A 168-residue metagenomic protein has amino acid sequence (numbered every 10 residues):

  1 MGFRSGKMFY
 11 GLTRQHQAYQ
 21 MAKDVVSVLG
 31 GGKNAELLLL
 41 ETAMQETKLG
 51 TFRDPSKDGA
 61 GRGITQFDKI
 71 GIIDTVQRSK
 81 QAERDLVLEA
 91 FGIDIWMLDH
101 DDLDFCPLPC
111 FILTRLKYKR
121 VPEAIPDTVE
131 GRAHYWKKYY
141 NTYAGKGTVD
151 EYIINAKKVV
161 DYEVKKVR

Functional and structural regions predicted by a protein language model:
G2-D24, M44-P122: Peptidoglycan-targeting cell-wall enzymes and recognition modules
Y19-V26, A35-A43, I153: Short, well-structured alpha-helical segments
V25-V28, Q45, K117-V121, Y139-T142 (+1 more regions): Structured segments of extracytoplasmic/periplasmic soluble domains in secreted or envelope-associated proteins
L29-N34, T51: Short secondary-structure boundary/capping segments within folded domains
K33-E41, V129-W136: Alpha-helical scaffolds flanking conserved acidic
T47-D54, N141-D150: Secretory-pathway/luminal and periplasmic proteins that interact with or process carbohydrate-rich
E123-K146: C-terminal/domain-terminus segments
V149-R168: Long, charge-rich low-complexity segments
